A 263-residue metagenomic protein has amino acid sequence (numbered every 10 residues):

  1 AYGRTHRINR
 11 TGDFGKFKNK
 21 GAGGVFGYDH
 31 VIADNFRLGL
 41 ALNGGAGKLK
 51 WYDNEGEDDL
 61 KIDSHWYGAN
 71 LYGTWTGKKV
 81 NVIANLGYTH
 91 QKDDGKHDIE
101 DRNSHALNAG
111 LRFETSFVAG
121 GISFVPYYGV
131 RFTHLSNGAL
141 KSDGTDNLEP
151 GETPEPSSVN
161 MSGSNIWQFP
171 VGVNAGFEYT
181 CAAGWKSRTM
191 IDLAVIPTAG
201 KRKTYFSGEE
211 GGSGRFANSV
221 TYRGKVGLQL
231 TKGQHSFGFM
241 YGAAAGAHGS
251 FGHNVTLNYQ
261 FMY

Functional and structural regions predicted by a protein language model:
A1-Y263: Membrane translocator/pore-forming domains, dominated by Gram-negative outer-membrane beta-barrels
